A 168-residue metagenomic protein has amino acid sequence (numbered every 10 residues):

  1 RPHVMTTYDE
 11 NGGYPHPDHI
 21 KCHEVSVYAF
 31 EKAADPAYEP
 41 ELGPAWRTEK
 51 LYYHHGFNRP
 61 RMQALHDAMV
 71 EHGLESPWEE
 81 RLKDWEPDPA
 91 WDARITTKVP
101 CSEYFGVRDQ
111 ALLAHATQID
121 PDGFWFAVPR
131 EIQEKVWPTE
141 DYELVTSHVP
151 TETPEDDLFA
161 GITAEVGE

Functional and structural regions predicted by a protein language model:
R1-E168: Metal-dependent de-N-acetylase/amidase catalytic core
